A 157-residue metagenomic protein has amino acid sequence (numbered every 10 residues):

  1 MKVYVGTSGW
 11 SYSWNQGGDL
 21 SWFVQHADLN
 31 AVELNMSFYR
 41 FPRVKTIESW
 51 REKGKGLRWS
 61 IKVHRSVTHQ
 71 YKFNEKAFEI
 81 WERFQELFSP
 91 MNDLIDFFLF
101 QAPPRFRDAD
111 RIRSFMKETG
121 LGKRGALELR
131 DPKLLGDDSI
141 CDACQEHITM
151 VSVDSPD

Functional and structural regions predicted by a protein language model:
M1-D157: Residues lining hydrophobic/aromatic ligand-binding pockets adjacent to catalytic sites
